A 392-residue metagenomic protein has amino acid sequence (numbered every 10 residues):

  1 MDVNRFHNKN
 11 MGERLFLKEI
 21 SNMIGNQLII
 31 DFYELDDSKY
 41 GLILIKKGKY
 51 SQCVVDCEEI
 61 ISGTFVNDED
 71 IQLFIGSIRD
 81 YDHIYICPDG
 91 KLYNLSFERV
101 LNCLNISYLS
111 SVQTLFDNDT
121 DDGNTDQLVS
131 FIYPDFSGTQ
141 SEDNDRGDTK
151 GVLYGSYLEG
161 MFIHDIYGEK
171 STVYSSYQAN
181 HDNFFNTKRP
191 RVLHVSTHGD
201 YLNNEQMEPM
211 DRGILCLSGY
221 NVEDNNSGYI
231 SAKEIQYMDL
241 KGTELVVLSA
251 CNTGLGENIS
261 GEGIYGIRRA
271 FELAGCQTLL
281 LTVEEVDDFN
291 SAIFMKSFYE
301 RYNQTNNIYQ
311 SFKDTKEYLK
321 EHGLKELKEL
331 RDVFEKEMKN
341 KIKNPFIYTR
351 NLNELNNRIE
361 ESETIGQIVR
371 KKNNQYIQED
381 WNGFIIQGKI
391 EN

Functional and structural regions predicted by a protein language model:
M1-M11: Long amphipathic alpha-helical scaffold segments
R5, D68-E69: Short, non-transmembrane alpha-helical segments in secretory-pathway proteins
N10-E59, E69-N392: Catalytic cores of enzymes
I61-T64: Phosphate-binding active sites in nucleotide-utilizing proteins
